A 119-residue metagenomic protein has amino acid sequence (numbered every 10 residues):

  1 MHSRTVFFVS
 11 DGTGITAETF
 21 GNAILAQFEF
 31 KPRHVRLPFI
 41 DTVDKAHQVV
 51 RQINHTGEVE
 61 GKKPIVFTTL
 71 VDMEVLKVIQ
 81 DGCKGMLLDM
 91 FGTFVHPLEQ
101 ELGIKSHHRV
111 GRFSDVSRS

Functional and structural regions predicted by a protein language model:
M1-I24: N-terminal accessory targeting/assembly segments
H2-T5, F30-R33, G57-P64: Short, surface-exposed connector motifs at secondary-structure boundaries
F8, R36, L87-M90: Structural signal for conserved beta-strand scaffold positions within catalytic alpha/beta enzyme cores
N22-Q27, D81-K84: Short, solvent-exposed amphipathic alpha-helical segments in soluble enzyme and RNA/protein-processing domains
F30-V43: A short beta-strand-loop structural module common to alpha/beta enzyme folds
K45-T93, P97: Phosphate-bearing ligand-interacting subdomains that bind or position ATP/ADP/UDP/GDP/NAD(P) or nucleotide-linked
G82-S119: Ser/Thr/Gly-rich flexible loops in soluble cytosolic domains mediating phosphotransfer, phosphorylation
